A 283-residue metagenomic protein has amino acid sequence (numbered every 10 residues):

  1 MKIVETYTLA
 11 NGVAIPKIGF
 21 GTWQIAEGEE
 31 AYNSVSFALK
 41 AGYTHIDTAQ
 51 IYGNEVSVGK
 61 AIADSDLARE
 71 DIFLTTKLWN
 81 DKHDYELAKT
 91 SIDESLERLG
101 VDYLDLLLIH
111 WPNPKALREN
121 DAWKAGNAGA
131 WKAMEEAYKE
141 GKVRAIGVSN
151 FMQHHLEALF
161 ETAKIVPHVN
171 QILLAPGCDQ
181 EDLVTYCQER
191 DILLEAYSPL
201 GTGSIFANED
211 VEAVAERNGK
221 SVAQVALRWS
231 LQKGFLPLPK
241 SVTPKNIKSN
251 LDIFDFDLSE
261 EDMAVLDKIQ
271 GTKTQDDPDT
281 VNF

Functional and structural regions predicted by a protein language model:
M1-I72, G201, V265, V281-N282: N-terminal binding-site loop/beta-alpha segment at the start of enzyme catalytic domains that lines or forms
A10, G59-R69, L96-D102, F160-A163 (+1 more regions): Acidic (Asp/Glu)-rich catalytic clusters
I18-E29, L78-Y85, R118-W123: Active-site mouth loops of central-metabolism enzymes
A26-L39, D84-L99, M152-E157, C178-D179: Short, acidic/polar
E27, N113-T274, P278-F283: Beta/alpha (TIM)-barrel catalytic core signal, keyed to glycine-rich beta->alpha loops juxtaposed to Asp/Glu that bind
H45, Y103-L106, A145, V169: Residues at the N-termini of beta-strands
R69-K82, Y103-P112, L174: A short, structured active-site edge motif that brings together acidic residues
A88-I109, E136-E140: CE4/NodB-like, metal-dependent polysaccharide N-deacetylase domain that modifies extracellular/periplasmic N-acetylated
